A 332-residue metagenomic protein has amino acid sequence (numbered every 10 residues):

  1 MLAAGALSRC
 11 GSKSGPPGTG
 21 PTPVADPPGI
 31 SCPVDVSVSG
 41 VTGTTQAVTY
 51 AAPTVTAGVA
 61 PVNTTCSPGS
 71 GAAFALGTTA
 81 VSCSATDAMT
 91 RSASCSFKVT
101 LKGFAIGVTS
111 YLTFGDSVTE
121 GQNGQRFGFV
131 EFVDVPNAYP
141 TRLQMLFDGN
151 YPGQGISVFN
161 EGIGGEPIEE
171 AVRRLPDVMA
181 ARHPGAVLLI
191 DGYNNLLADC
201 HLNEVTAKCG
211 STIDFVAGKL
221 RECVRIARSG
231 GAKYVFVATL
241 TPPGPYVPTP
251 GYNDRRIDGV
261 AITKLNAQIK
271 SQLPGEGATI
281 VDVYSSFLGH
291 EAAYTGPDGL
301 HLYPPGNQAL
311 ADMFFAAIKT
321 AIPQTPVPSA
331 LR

Functional and structural regions predicted by a protein language model:
L2-G29, K98, K102-I106, T325-R332: Bacterial Sec-dependent N-terminal signal peptides
P23-A105: Proline-threonine-serine-rich low-complexity tracts
G103-E161, R174-H183: Serine-esterase "nucleophile elbow" of acetyl-processing enzymes
S110-E120, S157-G162, G185-D191, N195 (+3 more regions): Structural recognition of the beta-strand scaffold that forms the well-ordered cores of secreted hydrolase catalytic
G121-N123, I168-E170, N195-T206, P245-N253 (+1 more regions): Extracytoplasmic/secreted cell-surface and envelope-processing proteins
I163-G185, V205-G218: Catalytic-core regions of hydrolytic enzymes
I190-L197, C223-I262: Active-site segments of SGNH/GDSL-like serine hydrolases that catalyze O-acetyl group transfer/hydrolysis on lipids
L240-R332: Catalytic His-Asp segment of secreted/periplasmic serine-dependent ester chemistry enzymes
